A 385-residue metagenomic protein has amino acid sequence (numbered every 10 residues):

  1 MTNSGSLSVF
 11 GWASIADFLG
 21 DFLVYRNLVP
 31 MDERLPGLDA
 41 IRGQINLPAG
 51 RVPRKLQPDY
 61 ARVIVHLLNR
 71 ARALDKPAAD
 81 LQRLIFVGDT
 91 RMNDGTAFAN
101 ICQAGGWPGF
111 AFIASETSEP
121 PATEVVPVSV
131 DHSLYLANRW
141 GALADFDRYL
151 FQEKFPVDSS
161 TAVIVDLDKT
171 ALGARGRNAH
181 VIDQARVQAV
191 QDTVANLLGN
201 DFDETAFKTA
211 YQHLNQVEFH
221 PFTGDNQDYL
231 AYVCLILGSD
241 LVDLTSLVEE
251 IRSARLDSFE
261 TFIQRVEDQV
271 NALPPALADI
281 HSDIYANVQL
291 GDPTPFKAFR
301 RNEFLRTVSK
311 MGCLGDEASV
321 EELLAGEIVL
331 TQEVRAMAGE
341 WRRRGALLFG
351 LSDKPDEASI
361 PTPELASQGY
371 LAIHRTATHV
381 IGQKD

Functional and structural regions predicted by a protein language model:
M1-L47, P127, K154-K384: Alpha-helical substrate-recognition element adjacent to the catalytic core
M1-Q82, N93-A111, S133: Extended, non-transmembrane interaction/recognition domains
L56-F98, T161, A318-G339, R344-L351 (+1 more regions): Conserved Lys-Pro-Asp/Glu-containing loop-to-beta segment of HAD-superfamily phosphomonoesterases, centered on
Q57, R139, D243-L244: Helix N-terminus capping/helix-initiation residues
D80, V125-A137, L347: Nucleo/cytoplasmic regulatory scaffolds in medium-to-very-large eukaryotic proteins
T90-R91, E116-P121, K354-D356: Short beta-alpha junction loops
G109-T123, A377-K384: A generic structural motif
V130-V157: Short, basic/aromatic recognition patches
